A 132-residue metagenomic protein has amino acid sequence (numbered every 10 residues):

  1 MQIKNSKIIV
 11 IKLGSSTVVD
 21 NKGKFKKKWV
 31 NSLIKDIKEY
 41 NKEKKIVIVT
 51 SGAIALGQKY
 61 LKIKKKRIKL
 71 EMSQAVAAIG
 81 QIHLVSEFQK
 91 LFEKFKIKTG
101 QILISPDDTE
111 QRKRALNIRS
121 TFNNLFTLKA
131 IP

Functional and structural regions predicted by a protein language model:
M1-I131: Nucleotide/pyrophosphate-binding catalytic subdomain
